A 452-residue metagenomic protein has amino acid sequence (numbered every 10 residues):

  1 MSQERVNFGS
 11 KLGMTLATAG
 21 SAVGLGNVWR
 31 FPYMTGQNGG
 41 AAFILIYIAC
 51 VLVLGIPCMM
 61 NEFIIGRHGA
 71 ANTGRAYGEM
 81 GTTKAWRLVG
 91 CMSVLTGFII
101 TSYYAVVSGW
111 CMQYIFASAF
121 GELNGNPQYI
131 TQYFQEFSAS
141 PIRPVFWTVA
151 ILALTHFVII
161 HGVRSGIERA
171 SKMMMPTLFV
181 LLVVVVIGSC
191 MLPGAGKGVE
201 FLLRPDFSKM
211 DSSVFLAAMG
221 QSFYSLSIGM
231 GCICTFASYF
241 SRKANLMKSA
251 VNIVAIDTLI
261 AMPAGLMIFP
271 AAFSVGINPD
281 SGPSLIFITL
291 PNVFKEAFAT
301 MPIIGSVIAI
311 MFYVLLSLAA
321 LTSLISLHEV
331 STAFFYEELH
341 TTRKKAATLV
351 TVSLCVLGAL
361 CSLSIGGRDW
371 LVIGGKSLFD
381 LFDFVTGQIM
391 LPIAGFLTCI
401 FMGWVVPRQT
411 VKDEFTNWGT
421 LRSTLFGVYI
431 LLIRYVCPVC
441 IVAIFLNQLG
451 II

Functional and structural regions predicted by a protein language model:
M1-S2, S108-A139, F240-K243, K248 (+5 more regions): Helix-loop-helix connectors at the membrane interface of multi-pass transporters/channels
M1-W29, I56-F63, R67-M80, K84-C91 (+2 more regions): Membrane-interface "cap" regions at the ends of multi-pass membrane proteins
S2-E4, F8, E168, K172-L321 (+1 more regions): Membrane-embedded translocation segments of transport machinery
S2-V6, Y33-N38, H68-M92, A105-G166 (+6 more regions): Inter-helical loop and helix-membrane interface segments of multi-pass membrane transporters/permeases
N7-T18, F43-I46, A85-F98, V145-I151 (+6 more regions): Select transmembrane alpha-helical segments in multipass membrane proteins
G9, L16-G26, I100-T101, A105 (+5 more regions): Hydrophobic, membrane-embedded alpha-helices of multi-pass small-molecule transporters
G13-I48, A237, K248-V251, A255-T258 (+1 more regions): Transmembrane helix-boundary motif of multi-pass solute transporters/channels
T82, V89-M92, E338-T351, D383-I441: C-terminal membrane-solvent junction of multi-pass transporters and transport-like membrane proteins
